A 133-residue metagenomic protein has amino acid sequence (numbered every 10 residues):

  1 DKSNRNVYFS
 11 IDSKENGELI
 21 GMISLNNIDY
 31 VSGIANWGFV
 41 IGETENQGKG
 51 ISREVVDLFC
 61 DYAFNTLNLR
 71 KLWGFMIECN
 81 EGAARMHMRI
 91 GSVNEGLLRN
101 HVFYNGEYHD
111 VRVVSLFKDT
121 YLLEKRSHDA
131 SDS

Functional and structural regions predicted by a protein language model:
D1-S10: A short helix-loop-beta-strand connector motif used in the catalytic cores of GNAT acetyltransferases and, in some
Y8, K14-S133: Acyl-donor (CoA/ACP) binding surface of acyl/acetyltransferases
